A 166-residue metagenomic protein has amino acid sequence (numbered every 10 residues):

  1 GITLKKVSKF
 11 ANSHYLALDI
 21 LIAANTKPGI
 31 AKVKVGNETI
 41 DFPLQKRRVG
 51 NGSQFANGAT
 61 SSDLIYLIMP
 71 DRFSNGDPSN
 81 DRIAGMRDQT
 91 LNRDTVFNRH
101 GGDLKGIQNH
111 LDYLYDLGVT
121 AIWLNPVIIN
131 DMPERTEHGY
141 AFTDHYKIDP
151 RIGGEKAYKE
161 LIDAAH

Functional and structural regions predicted by a protein language model:
G1-N37: Immunoglobulin-like IPT/TIG beta-sandwich domains and homologous Ig-like subdomains
G36, I40-H166: N-terminal structural segment of carbohydrate-active enzymes
